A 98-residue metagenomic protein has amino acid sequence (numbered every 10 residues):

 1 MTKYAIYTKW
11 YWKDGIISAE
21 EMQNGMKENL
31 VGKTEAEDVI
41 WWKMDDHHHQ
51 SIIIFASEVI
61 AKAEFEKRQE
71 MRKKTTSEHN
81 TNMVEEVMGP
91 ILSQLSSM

Functional and structural regions predicted by a protein language model:
M1-Q50, I54-E70, S77-M98: Short S/T/G/P-rich N-terminal loop/turn motif that feeds into the first structured element of a domain
